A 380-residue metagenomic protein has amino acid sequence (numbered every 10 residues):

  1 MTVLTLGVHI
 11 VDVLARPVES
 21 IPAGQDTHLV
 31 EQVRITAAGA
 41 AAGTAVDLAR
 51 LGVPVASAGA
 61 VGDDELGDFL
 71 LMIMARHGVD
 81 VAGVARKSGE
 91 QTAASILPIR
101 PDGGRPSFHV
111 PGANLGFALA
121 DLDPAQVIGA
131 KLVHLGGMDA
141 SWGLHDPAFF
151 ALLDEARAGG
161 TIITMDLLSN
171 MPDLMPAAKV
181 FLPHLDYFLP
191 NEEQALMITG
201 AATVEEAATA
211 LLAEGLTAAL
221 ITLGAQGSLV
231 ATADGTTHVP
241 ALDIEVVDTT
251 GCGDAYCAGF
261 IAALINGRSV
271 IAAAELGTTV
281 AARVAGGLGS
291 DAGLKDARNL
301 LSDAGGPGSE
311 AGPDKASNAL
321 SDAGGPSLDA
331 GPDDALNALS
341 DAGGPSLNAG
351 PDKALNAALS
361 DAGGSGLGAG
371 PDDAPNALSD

Functional and structural regions predicted by a protein language model:
M1-A60, D64-R76, V246-V247, D380: Glycine-rich phosphate/adenosyl-contacting loop at the front of the ribokinase-like
M1-I10, M72-R86, I99-Y187, E192-T237 (+3 more regions): Ribokinase/PfkB-type carbohydrate-kinase core domain
V3-L4, V13-A15, L29, E155 (+6 more regions): Conserved phosphate-binding/catalytic region of the ribokinase-like
I35, A56, P106, T237-V239: Structural signal for short hydrophobic segments within the conserved structured cores of catalytic domains across
S88-E90: Short, glycine-/polar-rich solvent-exposed loops and beta-turns at beta-strand/coil boundaries
G306-N376: Intrinsically disordered, low-complexity repeat regions of secreted/extracellular protein precursors
